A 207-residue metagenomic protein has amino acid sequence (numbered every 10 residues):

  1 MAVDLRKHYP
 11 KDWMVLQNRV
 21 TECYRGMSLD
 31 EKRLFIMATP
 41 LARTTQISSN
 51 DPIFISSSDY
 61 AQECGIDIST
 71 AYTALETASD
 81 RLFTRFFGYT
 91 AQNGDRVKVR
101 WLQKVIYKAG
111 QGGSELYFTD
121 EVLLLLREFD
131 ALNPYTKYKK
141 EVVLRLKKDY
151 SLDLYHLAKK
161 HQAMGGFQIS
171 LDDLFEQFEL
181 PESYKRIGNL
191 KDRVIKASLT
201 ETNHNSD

Functional and structural regions predicted by a protein language model:
M1-D207: Charged, alpha-helix-forming regions
